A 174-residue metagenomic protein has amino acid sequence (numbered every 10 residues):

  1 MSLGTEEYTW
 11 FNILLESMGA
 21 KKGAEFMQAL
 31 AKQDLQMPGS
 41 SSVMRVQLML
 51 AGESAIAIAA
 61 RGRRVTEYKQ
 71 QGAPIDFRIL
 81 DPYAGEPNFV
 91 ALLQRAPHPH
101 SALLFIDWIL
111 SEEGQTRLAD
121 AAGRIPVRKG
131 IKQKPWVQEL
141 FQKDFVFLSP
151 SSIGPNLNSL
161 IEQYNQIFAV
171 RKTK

Functional and structural regions predicted by a protein language model:
M1-E6, I109-K132: Periplasmic-binding protein-like
S2-R78: Ligand-binding pocket segment of bilobal, Venus flytrap-like solute-binding proteins
L15-E16, P87-S101, R117-L118: A bilobed periplasmic-binding-protein/Venus flytrap-type ligand-binding module shared by bacterial periplasmic
M18, L30-D34, E53, R61 (+5 more regions): Sec/Tat-exported extracytoplasmic proteins
K22-F26, P97-I109, R117-D120: Short amphipathic alpha-helical coupling segments at ligand-binding clamshell hinges and other catalytic/signaling
Q28, Q47, A51, T66 (+4 more regions): Solvent-exposed, polar/charged alpha-helical surfaces in well-ordered, non-transmembrane soluble domains, broadly
L80-G85: Short, surface-exposed loop/turn microsegments at beta-strand edges and helix-strand junctions
P135-K174: Extracellular/periplasmic bilobal clamshell ligand-binding domains
